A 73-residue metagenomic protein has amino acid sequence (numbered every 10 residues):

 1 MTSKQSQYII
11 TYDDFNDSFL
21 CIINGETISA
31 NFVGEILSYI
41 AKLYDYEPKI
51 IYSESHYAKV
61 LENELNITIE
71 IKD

Functional and structural regions predicted by a protein language model:
M1-K4, K59: Short, solvent-exposed secondary-structure boundary motifs
K4-S6, N24: Short strand-coil-strand connectors
Q7-T11: Short, surface-exposed charged micro-motifs
Y12-L65: Acidic, low-complexity, intrinsically disordered interaction modules
I69-D73: Short acidic DE-rich linear segments
